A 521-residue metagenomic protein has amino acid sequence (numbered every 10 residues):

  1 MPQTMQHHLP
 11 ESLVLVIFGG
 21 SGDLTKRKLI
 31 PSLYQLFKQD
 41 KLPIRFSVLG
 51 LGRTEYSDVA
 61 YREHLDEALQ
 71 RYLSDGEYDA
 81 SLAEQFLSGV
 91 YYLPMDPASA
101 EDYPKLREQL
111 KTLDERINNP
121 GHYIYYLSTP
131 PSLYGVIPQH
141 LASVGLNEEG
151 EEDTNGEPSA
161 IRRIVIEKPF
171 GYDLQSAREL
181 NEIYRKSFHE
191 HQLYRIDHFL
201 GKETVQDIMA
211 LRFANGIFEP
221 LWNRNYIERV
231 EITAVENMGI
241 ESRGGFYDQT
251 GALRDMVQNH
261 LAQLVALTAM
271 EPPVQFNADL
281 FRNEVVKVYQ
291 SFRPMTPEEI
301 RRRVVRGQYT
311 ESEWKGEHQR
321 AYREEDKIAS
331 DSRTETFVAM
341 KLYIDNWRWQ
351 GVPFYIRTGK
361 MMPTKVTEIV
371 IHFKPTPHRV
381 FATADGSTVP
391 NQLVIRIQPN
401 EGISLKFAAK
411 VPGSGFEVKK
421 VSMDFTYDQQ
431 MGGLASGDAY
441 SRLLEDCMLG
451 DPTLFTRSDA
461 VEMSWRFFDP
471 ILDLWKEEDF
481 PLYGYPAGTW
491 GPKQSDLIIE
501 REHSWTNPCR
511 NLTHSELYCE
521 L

Functional and structural regions predicted by a protein language model:
M1-I166, F170-L521: Secretory/organelle targeting and membrane-embedding segments
